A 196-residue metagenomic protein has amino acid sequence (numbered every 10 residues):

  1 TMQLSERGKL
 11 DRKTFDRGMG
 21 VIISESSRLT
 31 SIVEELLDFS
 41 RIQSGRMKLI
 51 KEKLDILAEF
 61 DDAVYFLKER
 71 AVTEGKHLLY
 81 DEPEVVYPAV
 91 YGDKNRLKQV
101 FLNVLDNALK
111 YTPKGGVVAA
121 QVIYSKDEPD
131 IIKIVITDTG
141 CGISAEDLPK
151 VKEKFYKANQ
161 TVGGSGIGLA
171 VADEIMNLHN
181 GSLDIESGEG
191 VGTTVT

Functional and structural regions predicted by a protein language model:
S24-L29: Short alpha-helical segment of the dimerization/phosphotransfer core of two-component systems
S44-L49, A89-G92: Conserved micro-motifs of the catalytic ATP-binding
I50-Y65, K98: A conserved beta-strand-to-alpha-helix junction within the catalytic ATP-binding
R70-D81: Short conserved segments within the C-terminal catalytic ATPase subdomain
A108-L109: Short helix-loop "hinge" at the ATP-lid/N-box region of the Bergerat-fold HATPase_c
I143-F155: Short conserved segment of the HATPase_c
